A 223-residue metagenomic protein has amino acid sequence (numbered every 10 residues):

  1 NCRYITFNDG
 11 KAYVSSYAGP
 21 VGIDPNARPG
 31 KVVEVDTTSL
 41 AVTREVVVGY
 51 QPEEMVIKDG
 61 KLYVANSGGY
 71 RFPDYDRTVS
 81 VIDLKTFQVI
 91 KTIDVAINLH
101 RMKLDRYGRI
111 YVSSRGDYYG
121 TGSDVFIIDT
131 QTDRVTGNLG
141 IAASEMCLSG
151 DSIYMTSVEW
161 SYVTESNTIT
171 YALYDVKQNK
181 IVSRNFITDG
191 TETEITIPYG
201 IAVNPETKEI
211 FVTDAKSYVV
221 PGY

Functional and structural regions predicted by a protein language model:
N1-Y223: Predominantly soluble domains enriched in secretory-pathway, periplasmic, or organellar proteins
